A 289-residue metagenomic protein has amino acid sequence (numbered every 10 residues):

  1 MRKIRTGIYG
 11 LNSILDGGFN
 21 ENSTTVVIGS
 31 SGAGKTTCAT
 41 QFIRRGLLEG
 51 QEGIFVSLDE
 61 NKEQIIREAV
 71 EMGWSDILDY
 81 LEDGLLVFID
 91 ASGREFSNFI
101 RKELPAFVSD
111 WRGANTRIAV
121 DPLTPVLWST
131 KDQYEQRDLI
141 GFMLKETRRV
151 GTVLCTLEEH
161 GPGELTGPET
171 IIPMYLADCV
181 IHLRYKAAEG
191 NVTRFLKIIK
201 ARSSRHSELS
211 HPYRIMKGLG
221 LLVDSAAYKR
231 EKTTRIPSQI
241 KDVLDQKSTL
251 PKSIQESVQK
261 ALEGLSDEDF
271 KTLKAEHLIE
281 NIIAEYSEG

Functional and structural regions predicted by a protein language model:
M1-M72: The Walker A/P-loop phosphate-binding site
M1-R2, R112-R117, Y185-Q255: Conserved P-loop NTPase
S23, E49-E52, D83-G84, V150-G151 (+3 more regions): Short glycine-/polar-rich loops that comprise or flank the Walker A/P-loop and associated switch/sensor motifs
T25, N98-L176, V180: P-loop NTPase motor core
Q51-S129, N281: Conserved inter-motif catalytic segment of the P-loop NTP-binding fold
D59-E63, S92-S97, L123-V126, E159-E164 (+3 more regions): Conserved nucleotide-binding/hydrolysis micro-motifs of P-loop NTPases
E71-W74, T170-Y175, I199-K200: Short, hinge-like loop/turn segments at secondary-structure boundaries
V258-G289: Terminal-proximal interaction/regulatory segments of ATP-powered molecular machines
